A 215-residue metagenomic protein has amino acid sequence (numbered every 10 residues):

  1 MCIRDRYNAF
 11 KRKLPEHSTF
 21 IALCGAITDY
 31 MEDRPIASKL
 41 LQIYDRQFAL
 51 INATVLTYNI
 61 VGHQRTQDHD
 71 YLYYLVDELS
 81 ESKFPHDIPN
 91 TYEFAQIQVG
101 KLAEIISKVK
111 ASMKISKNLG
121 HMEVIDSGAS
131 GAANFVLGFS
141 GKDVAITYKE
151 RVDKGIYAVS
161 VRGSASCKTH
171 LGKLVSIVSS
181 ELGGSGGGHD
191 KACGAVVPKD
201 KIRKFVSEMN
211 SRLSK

Functional and structural regions predicted by a protein language model:
R4-L119, S127, L137-K142: A structured phosphate/pyrophosphate-recognition subdomain
I36-A37, G120-K215: Glycine-rich, acidic loop segments that terminate in or are immediately followed by a histidine
